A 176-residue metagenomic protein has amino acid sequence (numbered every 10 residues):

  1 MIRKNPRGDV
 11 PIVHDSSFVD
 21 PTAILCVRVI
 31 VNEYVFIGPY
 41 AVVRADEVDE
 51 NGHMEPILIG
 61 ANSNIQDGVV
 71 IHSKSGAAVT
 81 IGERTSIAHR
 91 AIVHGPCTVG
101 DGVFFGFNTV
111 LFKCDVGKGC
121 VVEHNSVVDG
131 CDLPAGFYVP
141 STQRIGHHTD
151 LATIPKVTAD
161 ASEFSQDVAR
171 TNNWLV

Functional and structural regions predicted by a protein language model:
M1-Y40: N-terminal segments that cap or nucleate solenoid repeat domains
I2-I12, Y40, R44-D46, E50-P56 (+3 more regions): Glycine-rich hexapeptide-repeat left-handed beta-helix
N64: Glycine/small-residue-rich phosphate/adenosyl-binding loop
